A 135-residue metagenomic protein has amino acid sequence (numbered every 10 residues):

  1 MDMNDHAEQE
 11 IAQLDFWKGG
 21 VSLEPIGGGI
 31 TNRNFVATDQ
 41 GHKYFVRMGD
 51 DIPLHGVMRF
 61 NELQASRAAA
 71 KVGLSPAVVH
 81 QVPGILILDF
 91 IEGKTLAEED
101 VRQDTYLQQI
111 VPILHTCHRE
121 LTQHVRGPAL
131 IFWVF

Functional and structural regions predicted by a protein language model:
M1-H6, A129-F135: Active-site catalytic-loop/activation-segment of kinase and kinase-like phosphoryl-transfer enzymes
M1-S22: Juxta-kinase regulatory segment immediately upstream of eukaryotic protein kinase catalytic domains
I26-V134: ATP-binding pocket architecture of kinase catalytic cores
